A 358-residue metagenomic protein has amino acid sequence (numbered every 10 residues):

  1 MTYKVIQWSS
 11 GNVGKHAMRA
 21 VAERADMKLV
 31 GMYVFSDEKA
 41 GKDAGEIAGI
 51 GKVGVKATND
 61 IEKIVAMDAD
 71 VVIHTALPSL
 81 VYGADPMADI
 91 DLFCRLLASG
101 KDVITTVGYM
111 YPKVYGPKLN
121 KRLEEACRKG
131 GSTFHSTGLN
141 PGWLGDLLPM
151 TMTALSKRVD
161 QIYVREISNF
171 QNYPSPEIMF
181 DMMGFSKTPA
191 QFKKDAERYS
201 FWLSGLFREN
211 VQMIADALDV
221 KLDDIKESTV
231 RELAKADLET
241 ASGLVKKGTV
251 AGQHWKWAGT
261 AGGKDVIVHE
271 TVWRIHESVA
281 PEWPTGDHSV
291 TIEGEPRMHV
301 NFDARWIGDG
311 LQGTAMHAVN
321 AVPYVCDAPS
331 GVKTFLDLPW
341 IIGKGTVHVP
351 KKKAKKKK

Functional and structural regions predicted by a protein language model:
M1-A98, D219: N-terminal glycine-/serine-/threonine-rich beta1-alpha1-beta2 phosphate-ribose binding loop of Rossmann-like
W8, N12, H16, N59 (+8 more regions): Conserved active-site and cofactor/substrate-binding residues in soluble primary-metabolism enzymes
W8, T153-P281, G286-H288, G308 (+1 more regions): Active-site-lining helix/loop region of Rossmann-like oxidoreductase modules
F35, L77-P78, K101, G108-Y111 (+2 more regions): Short, ordered loop/turn segments at secondary-structure junctions
Y82-G83, A88-D91, G108-G131: Rossmann-fold NAD(P)-binding glycine/threonine-rich loop
R95, S99-D102, K129-S132: A short helix->loop->beta-strand "cap" motif at the edges of active sites that frequently abuts
N120-L139, L148, I162-Y163: Rossmann-fold dehydrogenase core element
H276-K358: C-terminal helical cap and adjacent loop that interface with cofactors, partners, or active-site loops
